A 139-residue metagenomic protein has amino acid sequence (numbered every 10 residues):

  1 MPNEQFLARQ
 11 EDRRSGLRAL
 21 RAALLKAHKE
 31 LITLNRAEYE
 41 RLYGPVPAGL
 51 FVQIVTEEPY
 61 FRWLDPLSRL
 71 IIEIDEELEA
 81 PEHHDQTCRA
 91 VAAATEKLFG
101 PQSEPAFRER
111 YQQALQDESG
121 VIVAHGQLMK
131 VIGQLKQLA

Functional and structural regions predicted by a protein language model:
M1-A139: Surface-exposed peri-terminal alpha-helical interaction modules
